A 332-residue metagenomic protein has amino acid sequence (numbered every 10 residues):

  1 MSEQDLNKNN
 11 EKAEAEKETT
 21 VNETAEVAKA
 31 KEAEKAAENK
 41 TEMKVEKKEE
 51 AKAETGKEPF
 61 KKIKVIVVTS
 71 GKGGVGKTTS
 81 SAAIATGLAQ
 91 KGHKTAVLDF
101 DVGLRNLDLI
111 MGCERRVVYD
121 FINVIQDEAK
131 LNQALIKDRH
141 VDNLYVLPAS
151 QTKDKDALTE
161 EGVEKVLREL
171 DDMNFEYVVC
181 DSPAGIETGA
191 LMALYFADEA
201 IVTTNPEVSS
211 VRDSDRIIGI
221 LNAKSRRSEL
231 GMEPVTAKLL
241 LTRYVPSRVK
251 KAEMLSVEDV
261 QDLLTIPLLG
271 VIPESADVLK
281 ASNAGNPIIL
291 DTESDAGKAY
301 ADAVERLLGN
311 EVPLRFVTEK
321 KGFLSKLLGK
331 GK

Functional and structural regions predicted by a protein language model:
S2-E18, E23-K35, K40, K44-K57 (+1 more regions): C-terminal lobe/tail of nucleotide-utilizing enzymes
K57-I63: Phosphate-binding P-loop
I63-V67, E176-V179: Residue-level preference for the first positions of well-ordered beta-strands
V65-E128: Walker A/P-loop NTP-binding active-site region of P-loop NTPases, recognizing the glycine-rich GxxxxGKT/S
A96, Y145, V179, K238-L240: A structural signal for isolated positions on well-ordered beta-strands in alpha/beta enzyme cores
F100-D172, S282-N283: P-loop/Walker-type NTP enzyme "switch/lid" segment
V118, N132, E160, E164 (+5 more regions): Amphipathic alpha-helical transducer elements in NTP-driven molecular machines
D172-M173, P183-P267: Conserved catalytic-core segment of NTP-binding enzymes
